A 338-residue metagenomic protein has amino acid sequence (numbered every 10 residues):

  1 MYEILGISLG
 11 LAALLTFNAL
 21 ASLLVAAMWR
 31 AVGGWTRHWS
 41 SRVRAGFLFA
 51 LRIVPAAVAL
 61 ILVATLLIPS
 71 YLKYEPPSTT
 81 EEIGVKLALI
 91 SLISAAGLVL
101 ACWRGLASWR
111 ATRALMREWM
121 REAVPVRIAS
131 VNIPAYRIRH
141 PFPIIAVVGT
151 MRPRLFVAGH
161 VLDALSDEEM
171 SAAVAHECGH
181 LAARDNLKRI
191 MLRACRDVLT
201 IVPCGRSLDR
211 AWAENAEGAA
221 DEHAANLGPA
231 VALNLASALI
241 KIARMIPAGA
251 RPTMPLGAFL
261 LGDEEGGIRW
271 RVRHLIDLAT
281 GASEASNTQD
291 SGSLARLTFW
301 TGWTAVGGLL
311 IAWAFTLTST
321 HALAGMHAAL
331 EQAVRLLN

Functional and structural regions predicted by a protein language model:
M1-F142, A282-N338: Hydrophobic or amphipathic, alpha-helical segments that drive membrane association/targeting
V32-W35, W39, V43, G179 (+4 more regions): Juxtamembrane interface helices immediately C-terminal to a transmembrane segment
F47, S171, A213-A232: An active-site-proximal "capping" alpha-helix that borders the catalytic cofactor pocket
F47, V157-V161, E168-R196, A220-D221: Active-site recognition of the HExxH zinc-binding catalytic motif
A50, V63, A194, A238-I242: Short acidic/histidine-centered micro-motifs embedded in hydrophobic/aromatic stretches that mark compact functional
A56, A123-R152, P203-S207, L227-L309: Active-site-proximal gating segments in proteases and membrane effectors
V58-L62, I128-E169, A173-V174, G179: Acidic, Ser/Thr-rich low-complexity segments on the non-lumenal side of membrane proteins
A183-A213, L235: Post-HEXXH active-site segment of zinc metalloproteases
